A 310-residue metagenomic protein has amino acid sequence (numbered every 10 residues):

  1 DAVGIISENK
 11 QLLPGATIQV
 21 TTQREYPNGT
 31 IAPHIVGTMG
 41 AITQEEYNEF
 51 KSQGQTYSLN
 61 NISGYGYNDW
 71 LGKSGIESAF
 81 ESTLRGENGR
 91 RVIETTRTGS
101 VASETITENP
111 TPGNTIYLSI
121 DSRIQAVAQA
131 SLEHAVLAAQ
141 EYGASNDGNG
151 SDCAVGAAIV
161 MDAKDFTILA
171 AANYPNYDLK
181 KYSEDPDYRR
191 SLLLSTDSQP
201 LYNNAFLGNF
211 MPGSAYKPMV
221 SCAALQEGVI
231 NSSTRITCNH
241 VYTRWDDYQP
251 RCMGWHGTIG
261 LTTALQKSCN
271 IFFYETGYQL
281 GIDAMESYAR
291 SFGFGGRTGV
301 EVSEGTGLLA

Functional and structural regions predicted by a protein language model:
D1-G113, A130: Small/polar-residue-rich segments within soluble enzyme cores
G4-E8, G29, P33-G37, S74 (+12 more regions): Solvent-exposed, polar/charged alpha-helical surfaces in well-ordered, non-transmembrane soluble domains, broadly
I5, V101-G156: Conserved, well-ordered alpha-helix/loop/beta-strand core segments that scaffold catalytic motifs
K10, L132, V136, L280 (+1 more regions): Structural signal for hydrophobic packing residues in well-ordered secondary-structure cores of soluble enzyme domains
G15-Q19, A138, R297: Short, well-structured beta-strand/strand-turn elements
G40-F50, A130-S145, N176-K180, L309: Short regulatory "switch" loops immediately downstream of catalytic or recognition motifs within protein catalytic
Y57-K73, L137, S145-A157, L194-N204: Glycine-rich, flexible loop segments associated with nucleotide phosphate handling
T95-T111, I120, G150-S151, G156-A215 (+1 more regions): Beta-lactam-recognizing serine transpeptidase/beta-lactamase-like catalytic domain environment
